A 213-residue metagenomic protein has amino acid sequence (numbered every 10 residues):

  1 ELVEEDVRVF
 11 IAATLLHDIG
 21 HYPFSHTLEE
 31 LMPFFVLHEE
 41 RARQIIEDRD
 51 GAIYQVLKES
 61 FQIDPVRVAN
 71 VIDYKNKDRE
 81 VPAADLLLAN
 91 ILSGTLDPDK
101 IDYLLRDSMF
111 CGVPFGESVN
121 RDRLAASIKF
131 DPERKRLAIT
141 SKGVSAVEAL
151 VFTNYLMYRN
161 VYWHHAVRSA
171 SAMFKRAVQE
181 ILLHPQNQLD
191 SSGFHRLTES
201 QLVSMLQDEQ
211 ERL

Functional and structural regions predicted by a protein language model:
E1-A12, G20-L213: Sequence-structural signature of the catalytic-core scaffold of metal-dependent phosphohydrolases that act on
